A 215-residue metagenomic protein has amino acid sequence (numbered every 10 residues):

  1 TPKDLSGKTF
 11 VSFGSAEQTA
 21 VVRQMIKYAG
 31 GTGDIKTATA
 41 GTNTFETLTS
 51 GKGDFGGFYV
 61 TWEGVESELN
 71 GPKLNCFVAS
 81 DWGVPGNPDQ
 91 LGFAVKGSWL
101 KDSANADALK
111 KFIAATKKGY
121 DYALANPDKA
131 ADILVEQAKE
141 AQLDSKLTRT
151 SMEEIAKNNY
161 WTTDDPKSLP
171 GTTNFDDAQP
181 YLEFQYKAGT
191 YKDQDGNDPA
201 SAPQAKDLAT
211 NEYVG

Functional and structural regions predicted by a protein language model:
T1-T9, L100-D107: Flexible hinge/capping segments at coil-to-helix
P2-A16, A114, K118-Y120: Short loop->beta-strand "edge-of-pocket" segments that line small-molecule binding or catalytic clefts across diverse
F13, A38-A40, F58: Structural motif
T19-T37, E66-K73: Ligand-binding cleft/hinge of the Venus flytrap
G31-T32, P72, E140-L143, T190-Y191: Helix N-cap/coil-helix junction residues
N43-T47, G51-Q142: Pocket-lining segment of extracytoplasmic ligand-binding domains
D102-A188: Secondary-structure end/capping motifs
D176-G215: Conserved C-terminal helix/tail region of periplasmic/extracytoplasmic solute-binding proteins
